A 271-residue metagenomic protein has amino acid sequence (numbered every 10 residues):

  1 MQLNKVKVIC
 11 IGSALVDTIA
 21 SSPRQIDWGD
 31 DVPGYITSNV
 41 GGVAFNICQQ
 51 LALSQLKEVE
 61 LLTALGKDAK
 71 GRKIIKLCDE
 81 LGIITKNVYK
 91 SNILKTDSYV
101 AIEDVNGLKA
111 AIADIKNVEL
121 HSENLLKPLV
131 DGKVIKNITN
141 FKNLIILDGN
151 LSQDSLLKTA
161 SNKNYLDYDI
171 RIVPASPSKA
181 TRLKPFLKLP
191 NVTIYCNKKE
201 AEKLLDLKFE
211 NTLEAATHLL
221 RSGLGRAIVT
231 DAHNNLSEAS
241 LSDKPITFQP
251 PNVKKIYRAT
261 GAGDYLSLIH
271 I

Functional and structural regions predicted by a protein language model:
M1-A64, A69-I83, Q249, V253-A259: Glycine-rich phosphate/adenosyl-contacting loop at the front of the ribokinase-like
M1-I9, K179-P185, T212-H270: Conserved phosphate-binding/catalytic region of the ribokinase-like
K5, W28-P33, L53-L144: Conserved N-terminal subdomain of the carbohydrate kinase-like
I9, E60-A64, R171, T193 (+1 more regions): A structural signal for isolated positions on well-ordered beta-strands in alpha/beta enzyme cores
L15, I36-T37, I115-V118, P174-S178 (+2 more regions): Short, acidic/turn-prone active-site loops that include or flank metal/cofactor- and phosphate-binding residues
T18-I19, I112, K203-L205, A239: Residues that scaffold the ATP/ADP-binding catalytic core of kinase and kinase-like folds
L51, N197, G263: Short, conserved phosphate/pyrophosphate- and ester-handling motifs at nucleotide-, phospho-/glycolipid
N143-E214, N234-N235: Conserved beta-alpha-beta core of the PfkB/ribokinase-like small-molecule kinase fold
